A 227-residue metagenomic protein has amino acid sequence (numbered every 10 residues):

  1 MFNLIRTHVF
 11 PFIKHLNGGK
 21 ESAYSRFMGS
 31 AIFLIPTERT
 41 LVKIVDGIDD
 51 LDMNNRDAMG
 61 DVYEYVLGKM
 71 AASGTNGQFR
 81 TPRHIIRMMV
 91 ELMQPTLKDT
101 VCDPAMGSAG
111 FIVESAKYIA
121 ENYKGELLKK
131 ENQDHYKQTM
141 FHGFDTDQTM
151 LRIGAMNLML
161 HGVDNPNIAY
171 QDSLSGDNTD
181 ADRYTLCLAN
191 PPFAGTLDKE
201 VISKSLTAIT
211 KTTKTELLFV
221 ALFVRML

Functional and structural regions predicted by a protein language model:
M1-L97, N167-N178: Non-catalytic, mostly N-terminal accessory regions of nucleic-acid modification and defense proteins
Y63-E64, L197-K199: Active-site-adjacent bridging/hinge elements
G68-A71, K199-K204: Gly-rich Lys/Arg/Thr-decorated short loops/hinges at beta-loop-alpha junctions or inter-strand turns that position
Q78-A189, A194-D198, L217: Conserved S-adenosyl-L-methionine
T139-H142, S203-A208: Short beta-alpha connecting loops at secondary-structure transitions that line or flank enzyme active sites
S205-L227: Glycine-rich S-adenosyl-L-methionine
